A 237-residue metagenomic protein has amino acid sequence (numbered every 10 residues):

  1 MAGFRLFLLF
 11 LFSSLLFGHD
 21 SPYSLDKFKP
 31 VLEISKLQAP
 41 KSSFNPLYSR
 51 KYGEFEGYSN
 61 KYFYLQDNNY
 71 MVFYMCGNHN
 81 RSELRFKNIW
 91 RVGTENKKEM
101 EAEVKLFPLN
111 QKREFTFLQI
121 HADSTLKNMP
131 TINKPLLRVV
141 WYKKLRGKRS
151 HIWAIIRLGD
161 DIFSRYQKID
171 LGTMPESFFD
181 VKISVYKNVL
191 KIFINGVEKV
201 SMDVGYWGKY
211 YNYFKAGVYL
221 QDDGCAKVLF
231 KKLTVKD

Functional and structural regions predicted by a protein language model:
L6-S14: Sec-dependent N-terminal signal peptides
L16-G18: Boundary at the C-terminal end of the N-terminal hydrophobic targeting segment
D20-K87: Solvent-exposed N-terminal domain segments of exported/luminal and surface proteins
S21-K27, K97-E99, Q111-F115, V204-D237: Ligand-recognition surfaces built from glycine- and aromatic
G57, Y62-H151: Secretory/extracellular carbohydrate-interaction modules and structurally similar beta-sandwich "look-alikes"
M100-A102, S177-V185, L190-I192: Short tryptophan-centered beta-strand motifs in secreted/extracellular beta-sheet-rich domains of glycan-recognition
A154-D180: Short, aromatic/His-centered strand-loop micro-motif at the edge of beta-sheets
F193-V197: Short strand-turn-strand beta-turns centered on an Asx-Gly dipeptide
